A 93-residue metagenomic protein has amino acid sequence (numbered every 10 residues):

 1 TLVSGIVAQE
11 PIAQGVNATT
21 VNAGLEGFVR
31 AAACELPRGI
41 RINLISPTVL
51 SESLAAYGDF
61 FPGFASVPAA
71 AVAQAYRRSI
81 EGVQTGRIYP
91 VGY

Functional and structural regions predicted by a protein language model:
T1-C34, V49: Catalytic loop of short-chain dehydrogenase/reductase
P37-I40, L44-Y93: C-terminal helical subdomain
